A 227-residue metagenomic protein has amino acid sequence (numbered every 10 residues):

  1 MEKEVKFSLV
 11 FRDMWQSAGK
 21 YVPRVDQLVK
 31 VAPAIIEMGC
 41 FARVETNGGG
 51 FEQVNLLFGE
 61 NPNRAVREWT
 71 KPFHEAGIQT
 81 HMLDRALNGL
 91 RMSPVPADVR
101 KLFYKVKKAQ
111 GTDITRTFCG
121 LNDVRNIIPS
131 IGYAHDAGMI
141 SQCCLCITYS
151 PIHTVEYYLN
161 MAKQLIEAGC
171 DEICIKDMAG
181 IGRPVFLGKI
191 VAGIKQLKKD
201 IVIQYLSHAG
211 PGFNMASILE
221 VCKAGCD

Functional and structural regions predicted by a protein language model:
M1-A18, V66, T70-K71: N-terminal amphipathic alpha-helix/helix-capping segment at the start of soluble metabolic enzymes
K3-V5, C40-A42, H74-T80, G111-I114 (+4 more regions): Short, well-ordered coil/turn segments that N-cap beta-strands
L9, Q16-Q27, V31-F58: Alpha/beta catalytic barrel-like cores
M14, T117, I173, G225: Conserved, mostly hydrophobic/aromatic
A18, G180-I203, E220: Active-site/ligand-binding-proximal alpha/beta "capping" segment
P33, G48-I166, A179-P184: Active-site beta->alpha loop and helix N-cap motifs at the rims of alpha/beta catalytic domains
E156-L165, P211-C226: Catalytic cores of alpha/beta
